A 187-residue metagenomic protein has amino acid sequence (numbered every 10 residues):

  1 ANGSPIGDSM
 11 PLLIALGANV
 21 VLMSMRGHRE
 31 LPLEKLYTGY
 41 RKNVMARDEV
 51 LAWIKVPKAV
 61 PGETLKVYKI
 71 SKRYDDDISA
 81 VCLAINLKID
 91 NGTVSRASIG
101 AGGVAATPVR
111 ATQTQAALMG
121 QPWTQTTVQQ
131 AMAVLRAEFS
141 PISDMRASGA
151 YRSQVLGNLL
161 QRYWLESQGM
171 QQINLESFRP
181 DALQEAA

Functional and structural regions predicted by a protein language model:
A1-A187: C-terminal structural segment of proteins
